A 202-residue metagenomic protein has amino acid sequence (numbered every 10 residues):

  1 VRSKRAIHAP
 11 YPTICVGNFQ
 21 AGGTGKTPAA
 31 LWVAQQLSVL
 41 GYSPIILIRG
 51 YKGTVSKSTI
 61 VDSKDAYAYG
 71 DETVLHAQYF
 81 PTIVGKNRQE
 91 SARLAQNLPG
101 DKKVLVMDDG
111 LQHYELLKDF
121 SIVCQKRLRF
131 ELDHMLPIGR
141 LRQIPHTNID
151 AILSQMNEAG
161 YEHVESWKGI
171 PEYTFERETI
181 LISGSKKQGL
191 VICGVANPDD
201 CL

Functional and structural regions predicted by a protein language model:
R2-D62: Walker A (P-loop) phosphate-binding motif
G17, I48, Q125, L153-M156 (+1 more regions): Short beta-strand/turn micro-motifs composed of small residues that flank or help shape donor/cofactor-binding pockets
Y42-P44, F120, D150, P171 (+1 more regions): Residues at the starts of beta-strands that form the adenosine-phosphate
S43-L47, L105, V123, Q188-I192: Conserved beta-strand elements of the Class I
G53-E165: Phosphate/Mg2+-binding loops and adjacent switch elements in nucleotide/diphosphate-handling enzyme cores
Y161-W167, A196, D200-C201: GTPase G-domain guanine-specificity segment
K168-L181: Canonical P-loop GTPase G-domain recognition
E178-L202: Redox- and metal-dependent alpha/beta enzyme cores, enriched for Fe-S-associated oxidoreductases and cofactor-handling
